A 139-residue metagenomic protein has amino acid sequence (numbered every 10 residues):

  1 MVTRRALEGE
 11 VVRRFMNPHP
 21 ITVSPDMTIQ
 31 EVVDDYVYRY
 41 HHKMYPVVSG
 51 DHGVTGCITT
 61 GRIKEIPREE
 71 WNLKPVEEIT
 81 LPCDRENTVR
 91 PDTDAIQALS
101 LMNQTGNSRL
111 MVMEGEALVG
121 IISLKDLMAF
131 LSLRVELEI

Functional and structural regions predicted by a protein language model:
M1-H19, V54-R109, G115-I139: Tandem CBS (Bateman) regulatory domains
L7, V23-D26: Signal-transducing coiled-coil linker helices
P25-M27, S49, R90-T93: A structural micro-motif recognizing beta-strand termini and the immediately following turn/loop segments
I29-D34, L99: Short amphipathic alpha-helical segments
D34, H41-H42: Eukaryotic tandem repeat interaction scaffolds
V37-Y38, N103: Non-catalytic positions within long, well-ordered alpha-helices that form the structural scaffold/packing of enzyme
H42-Y45, N107-S108: Short loop/turn microsegments at loop-to-beta-strand junctions
V48-S49, M113: Core beta-strand residues in small-molecule sensory/regulatory alpha/beta domains
